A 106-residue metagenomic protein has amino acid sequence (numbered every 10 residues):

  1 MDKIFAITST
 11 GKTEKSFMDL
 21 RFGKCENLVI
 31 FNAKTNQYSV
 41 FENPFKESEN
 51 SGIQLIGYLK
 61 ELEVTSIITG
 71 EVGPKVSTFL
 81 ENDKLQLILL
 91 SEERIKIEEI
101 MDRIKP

Functional and structural regions predicted by a protein language model:
M1-Q54, N82-P106: Non-catalytic interface/targeting segments
I56-I88: Mid-chain, well-packed structural core segment of small domains
